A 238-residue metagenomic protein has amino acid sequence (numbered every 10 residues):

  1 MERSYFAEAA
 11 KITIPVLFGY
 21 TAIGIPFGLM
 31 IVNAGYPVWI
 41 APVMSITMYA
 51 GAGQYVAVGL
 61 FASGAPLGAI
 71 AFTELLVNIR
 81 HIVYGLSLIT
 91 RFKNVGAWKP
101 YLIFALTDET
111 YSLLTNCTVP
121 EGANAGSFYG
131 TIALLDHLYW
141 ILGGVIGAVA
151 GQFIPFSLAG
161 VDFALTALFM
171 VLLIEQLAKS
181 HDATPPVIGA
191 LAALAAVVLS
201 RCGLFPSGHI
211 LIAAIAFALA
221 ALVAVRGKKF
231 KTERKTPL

Functional and structural regions predicted by a protein language model:
M1-A9, A123-N124, V225-L238: Intrinsically disordered, low-complexity non-transmembrane regions of multi-pass membrane transporters
M1-L17, L67, A71, A97 (+7 more regions): Hydrophobic, aromatic-rich alpha-helical transmembrane segments and their membrane-interface anchor motifs
K11-I103, N116, Y139, V197 (+1 more regions): Pore-lining transmembrane helices
A34-V38, F92, G96, T118 (+5 more regions): Membrane-interfacial segments
Y49-G53, L76-I82, A167-I174, L194 (+1 more regions): Alpha-helical transmembrane segments and their membrane-interface exit regions
A71-D162: Helix-loop-helix junctions within the multi-pass membrane cores of secondary transporters/permeases
V83-R91, T115-V119, V171-K179, A220-T232: C-terminal ends of transmembrane helices
G126-L211, L219: Membrane-embedded alpha-helical modules
